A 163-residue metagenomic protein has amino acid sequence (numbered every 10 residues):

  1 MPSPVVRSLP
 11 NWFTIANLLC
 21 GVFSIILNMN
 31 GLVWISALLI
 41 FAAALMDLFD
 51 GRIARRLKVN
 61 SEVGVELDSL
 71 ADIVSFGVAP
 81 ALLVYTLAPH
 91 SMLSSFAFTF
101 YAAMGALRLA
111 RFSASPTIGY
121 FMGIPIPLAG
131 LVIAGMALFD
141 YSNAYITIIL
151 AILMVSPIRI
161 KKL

Functional and structural regions predicted by a protein language model:
M1-L48, S156-L163: Topogenic membrane-insertion module of multi-pass membrane proteins
M1-P2, F49-S61, V65, M122-I126: Cytosolic, membrane-interface loops and tails of multi-pass inner-membrane proteins
P4-V5, L9-I15, R56-A114: Multi-pass membrane catalytic core of lipid/isoprenoid biosynthesis enzymes
L19, L45-I53, L70, V74: Active-site His/Glu-centered metal-binding helix of metallohydrolases
F23-L39, V74-T99, G135-I146: Helix-coil boundary and interhelical linker segments in multi-pass alpha-helical membrane proteins
L45-F49, A102-L109, I149-R159: Alpha-helical transmembrane segments and their membrane-interface exit regions
R56-V63, S113-M122, S142-I148: A cytosolic-side transmembrane-helix exit/cap motif
M122-L163: C-terminal membrane-associated helical module and adjoining short loops/tails
